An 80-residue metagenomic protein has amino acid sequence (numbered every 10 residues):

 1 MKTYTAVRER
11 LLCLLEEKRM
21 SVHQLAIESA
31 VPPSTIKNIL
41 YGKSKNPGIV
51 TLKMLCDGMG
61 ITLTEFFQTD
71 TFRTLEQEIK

Functional and structural regions predicted by a protein language model:
M1-M20: A short, Lys/Arg-rich alpha-helix, primarily the initiator
L12, H23, K53: Residues within the helices of the helix-turn-helix
C13, N38, T64-K80: Short, charged recognition helix plus adjacent turn of helix-turn-helix-like nucleic-acid-binding domains
L15, A26, C56: The alpha-helix within a helix-turn-helix
R19-N38: Short alpha-helical DNA-recognition segment
P32, K43, D70-T74: The DNA-recognition helices of helix-turn-helix-type DNA-binding domains
K43-D57: Short, basic-rich loop-to-helix N-cap that marks the start of a DNA-contacting helix
